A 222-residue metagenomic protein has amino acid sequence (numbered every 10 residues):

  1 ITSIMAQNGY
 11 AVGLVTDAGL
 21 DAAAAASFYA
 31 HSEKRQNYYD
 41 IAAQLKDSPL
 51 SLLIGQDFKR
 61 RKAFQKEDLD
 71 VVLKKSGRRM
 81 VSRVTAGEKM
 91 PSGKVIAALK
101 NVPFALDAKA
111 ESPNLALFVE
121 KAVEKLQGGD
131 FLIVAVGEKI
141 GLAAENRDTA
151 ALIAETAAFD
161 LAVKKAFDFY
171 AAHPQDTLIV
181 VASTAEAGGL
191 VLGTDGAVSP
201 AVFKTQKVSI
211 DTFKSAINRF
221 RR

Functional and structural regions predicted by a protein language model:
I1-A6, A11-A23: Mobile, glycine-rich extracellular loop/lid and propeptide segments that shape or gate substrate/ligand access
A22-R222: A post-motif C-terminal structural segment
